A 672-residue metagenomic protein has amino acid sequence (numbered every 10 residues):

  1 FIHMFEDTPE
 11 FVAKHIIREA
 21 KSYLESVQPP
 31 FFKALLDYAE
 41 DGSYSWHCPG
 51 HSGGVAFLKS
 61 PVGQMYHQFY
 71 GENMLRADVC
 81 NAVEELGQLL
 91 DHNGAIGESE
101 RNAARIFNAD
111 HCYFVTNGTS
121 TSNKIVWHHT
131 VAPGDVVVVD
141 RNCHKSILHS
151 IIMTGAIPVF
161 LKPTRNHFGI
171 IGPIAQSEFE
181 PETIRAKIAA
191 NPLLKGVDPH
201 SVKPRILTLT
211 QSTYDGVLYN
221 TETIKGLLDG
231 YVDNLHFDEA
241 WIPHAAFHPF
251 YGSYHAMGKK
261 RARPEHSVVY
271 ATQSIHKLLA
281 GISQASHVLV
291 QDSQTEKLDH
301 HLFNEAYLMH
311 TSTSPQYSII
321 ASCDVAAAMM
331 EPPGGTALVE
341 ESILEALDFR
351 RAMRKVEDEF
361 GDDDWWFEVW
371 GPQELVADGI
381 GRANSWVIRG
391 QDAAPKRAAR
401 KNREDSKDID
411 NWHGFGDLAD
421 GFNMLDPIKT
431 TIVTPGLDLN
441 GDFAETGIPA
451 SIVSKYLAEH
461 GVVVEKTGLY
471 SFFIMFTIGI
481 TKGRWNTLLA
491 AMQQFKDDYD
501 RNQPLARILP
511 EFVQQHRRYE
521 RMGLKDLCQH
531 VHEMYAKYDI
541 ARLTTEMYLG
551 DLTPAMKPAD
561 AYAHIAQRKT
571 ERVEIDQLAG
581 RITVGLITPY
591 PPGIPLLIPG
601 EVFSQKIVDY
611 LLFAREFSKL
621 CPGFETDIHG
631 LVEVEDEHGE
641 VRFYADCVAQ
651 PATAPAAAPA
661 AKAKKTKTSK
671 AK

Functional and structural regions predicted by a protein language model:
F1-E85, R105, T183, P333-K672: Non-catalytic terminal extensions of PLP-dependent enzymes
E72-T121: Conserved N-terminal alpha-helix of the aminotransferase class I/II PLP-enzyme fold
I96-G97, H144, T221, A450: Generic non-transmembrane alpha-helix signal with a bias for helix starts/N-cap capping motifs
N102, S122-A132, V138-E357, G361: Conserved PLP-enzyme active-site core in the AAT-like
D110-C112, G134-V137: Short active-site oxyanion
V115, D140, L161, T210 (+6 more regions): Generic beta-strand/beta-sheet core signal
G118-T121, H167-F168, S471-F473, I508-L509: Short amphipathic alpha-helical segments embedded in low-complexity Lys/Glu-rich regions
